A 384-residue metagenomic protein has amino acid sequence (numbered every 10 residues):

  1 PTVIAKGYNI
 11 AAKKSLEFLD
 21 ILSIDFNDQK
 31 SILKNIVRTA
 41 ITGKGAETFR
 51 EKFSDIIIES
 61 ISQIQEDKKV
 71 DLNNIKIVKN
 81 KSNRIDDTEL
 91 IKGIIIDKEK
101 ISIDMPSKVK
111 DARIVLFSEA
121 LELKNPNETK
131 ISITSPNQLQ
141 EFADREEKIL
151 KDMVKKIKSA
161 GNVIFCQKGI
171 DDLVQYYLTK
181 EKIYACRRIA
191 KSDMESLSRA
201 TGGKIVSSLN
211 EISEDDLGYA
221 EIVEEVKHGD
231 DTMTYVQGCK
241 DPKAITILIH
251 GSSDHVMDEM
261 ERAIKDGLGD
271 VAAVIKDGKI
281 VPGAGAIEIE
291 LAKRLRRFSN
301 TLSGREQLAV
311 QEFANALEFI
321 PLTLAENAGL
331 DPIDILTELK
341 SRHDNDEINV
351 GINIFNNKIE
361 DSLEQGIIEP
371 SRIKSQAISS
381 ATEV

Functional and structural regions predicted by a protein language model:
I4, T246-L248, S253-V384: Extended, low-charge hydrophobic alpha-helical regions
G7-L248, E259: Extended amphipathic alpha-helical scaffolds
